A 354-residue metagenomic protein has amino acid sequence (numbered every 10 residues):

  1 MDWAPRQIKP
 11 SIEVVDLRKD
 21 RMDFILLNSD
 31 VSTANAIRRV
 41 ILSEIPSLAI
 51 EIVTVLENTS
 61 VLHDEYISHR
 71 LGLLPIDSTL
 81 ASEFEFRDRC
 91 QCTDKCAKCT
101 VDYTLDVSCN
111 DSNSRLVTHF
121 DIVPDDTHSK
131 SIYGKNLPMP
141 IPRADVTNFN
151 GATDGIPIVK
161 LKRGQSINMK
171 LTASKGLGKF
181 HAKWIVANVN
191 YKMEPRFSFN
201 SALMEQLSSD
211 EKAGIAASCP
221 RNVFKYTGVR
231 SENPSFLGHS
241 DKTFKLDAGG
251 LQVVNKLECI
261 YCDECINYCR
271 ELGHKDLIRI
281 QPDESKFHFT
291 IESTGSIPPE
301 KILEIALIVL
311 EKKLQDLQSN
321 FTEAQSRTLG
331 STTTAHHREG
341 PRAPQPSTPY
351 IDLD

Functional and structural regions predicted by a protein language model:
M1-D354: Protein-protein interaction/assembly regions in multi-subunit complexes
